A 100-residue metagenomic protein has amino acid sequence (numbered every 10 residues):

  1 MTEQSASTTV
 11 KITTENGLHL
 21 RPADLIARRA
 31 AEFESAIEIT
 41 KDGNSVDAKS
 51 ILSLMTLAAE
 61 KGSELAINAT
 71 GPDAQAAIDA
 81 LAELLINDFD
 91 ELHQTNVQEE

Functional and structural regions predicted by a protein language model:
M1-E3, A31-E32: Acidic-glycine-rich active-site phosphate/pyrophosphate-binding loop
E3-A6, I51, T95-E100: N-terminal loops that bind phosphate or other acidic moieties and the adjacent beta-alpha structural core
E3-T9, E64-A66: Intrinsic-disorder/low-complexity, polar/charged segments enriched in Ser/Thr/Lys/Arg/Asp/Glu/Gln
K11-K61, I86: Compact, glycine-rich, soluble single-domain proteins
N16, N44-A48, P72-D79, E100: Low-complexity, flexible helical/coil segments
E64, N68-V97: C-terminal structural segments of small proteins and small subunits
